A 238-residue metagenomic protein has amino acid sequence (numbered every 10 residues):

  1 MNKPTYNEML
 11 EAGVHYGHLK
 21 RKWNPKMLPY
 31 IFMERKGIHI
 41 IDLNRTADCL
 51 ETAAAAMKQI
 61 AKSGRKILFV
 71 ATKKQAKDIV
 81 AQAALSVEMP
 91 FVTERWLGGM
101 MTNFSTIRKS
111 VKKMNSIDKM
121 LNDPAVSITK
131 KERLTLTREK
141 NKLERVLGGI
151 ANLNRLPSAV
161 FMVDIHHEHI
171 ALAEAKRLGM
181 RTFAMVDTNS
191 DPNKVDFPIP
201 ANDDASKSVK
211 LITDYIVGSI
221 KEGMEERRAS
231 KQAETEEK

Functional and structural regions predicted by a protein language model:
M1-K66, T72-K73, K77-M120, R133-T135 (+3 more regions): N-terminal cationic and glycine-rich segments that engage phosphates or anionic surfaces
G13, F69, V160, I212: Residue-level signature of catalytic and energy-coupling elements of molecular machines, predominantly ATP/GTP-dependent
V70-K73, M162-D164: Short His-Asn-centered micro-motif
A76-K77, E168, A205: Alpha-helix N-cap/loop-to-helix initiation residues
V87, V92-N193: Long, charge-patterned amphipathic alpha-helical coiled-coil/hairpin "stalk" segments used as oligomerization
A171-E225, A229: Short glycine/threonine-rich loop/turn motifs
